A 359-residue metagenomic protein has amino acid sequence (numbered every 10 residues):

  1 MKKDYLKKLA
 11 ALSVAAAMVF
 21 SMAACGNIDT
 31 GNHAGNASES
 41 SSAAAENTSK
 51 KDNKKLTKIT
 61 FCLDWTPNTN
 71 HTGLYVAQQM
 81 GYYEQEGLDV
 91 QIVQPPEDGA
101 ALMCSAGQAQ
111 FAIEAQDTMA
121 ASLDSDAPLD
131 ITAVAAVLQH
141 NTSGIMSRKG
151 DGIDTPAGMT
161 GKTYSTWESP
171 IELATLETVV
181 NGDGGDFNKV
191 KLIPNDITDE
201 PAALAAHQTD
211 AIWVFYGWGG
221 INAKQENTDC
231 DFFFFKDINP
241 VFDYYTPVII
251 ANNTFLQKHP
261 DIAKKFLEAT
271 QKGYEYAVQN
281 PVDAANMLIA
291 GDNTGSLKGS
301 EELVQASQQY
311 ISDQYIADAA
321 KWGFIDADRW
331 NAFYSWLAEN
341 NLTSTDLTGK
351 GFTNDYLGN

Functional and structural regions predicted by a protein language model:
M1-K58, N359: Short, low-complexity disordered leader/linker segments with a strong preference for bacterial N-terminal type II
H33-A37, A44-D196, P201, D210-G217 (+2 more regions): Short, glycine-/small- and polar/acidic-enriched structural segments that line small-molecule recognition paths
Q91, D98-G99, D237-I238, E302-Y310 (+1 more regions): Short linear loop/turn motifs
I92, I131-A133, L192, A277-L288 (+1 more regions): Surface-exposed patches in mature extracellular/periplasmic domains of secreted proteins
Q116-T118, D199-A202, A206-T294: Pocket-lining segment of extracytoplasmic ligand-binding domains
F187-K191, T294-S307, T343-G351: Short, surface-exposed acidic
K258-E339: Secondary-structure end/capping motifs
A327-N359: Conserved C-terminal helix/tail region of periplasmic/extracytoplasmic solute-binding proteins
